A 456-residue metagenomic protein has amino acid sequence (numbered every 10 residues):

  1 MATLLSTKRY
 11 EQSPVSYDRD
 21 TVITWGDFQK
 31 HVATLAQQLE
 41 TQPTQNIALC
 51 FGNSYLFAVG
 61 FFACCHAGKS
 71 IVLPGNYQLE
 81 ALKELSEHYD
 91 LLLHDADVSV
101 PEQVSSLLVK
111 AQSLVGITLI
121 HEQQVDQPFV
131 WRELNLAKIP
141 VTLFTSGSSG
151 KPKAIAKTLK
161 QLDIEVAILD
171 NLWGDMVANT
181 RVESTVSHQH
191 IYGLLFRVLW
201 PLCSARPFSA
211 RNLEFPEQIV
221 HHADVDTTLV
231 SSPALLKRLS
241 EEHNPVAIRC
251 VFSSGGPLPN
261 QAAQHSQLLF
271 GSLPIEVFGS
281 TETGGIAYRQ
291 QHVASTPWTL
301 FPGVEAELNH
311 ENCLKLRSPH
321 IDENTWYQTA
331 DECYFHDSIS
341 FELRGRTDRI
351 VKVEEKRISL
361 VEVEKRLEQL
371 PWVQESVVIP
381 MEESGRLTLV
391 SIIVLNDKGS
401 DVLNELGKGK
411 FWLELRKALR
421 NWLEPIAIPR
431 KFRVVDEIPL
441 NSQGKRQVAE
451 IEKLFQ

Functional and structural regions predicted by a protein language model:
L5-E11, V125-F144, D175-V182: Conserved pre-ATP/AMP-binding loop-to-beta segment of ANL
Y10-T41, K157-K160: Conserved AMP-binding/adenylate-forming core of the ANL superfamily
T24-W25, R132, P140-A167: Conserved AMP-binding A3 loop
H88-D97, A154-L172, V177-R238, I275: AMP-binding/adenylate-forming
S240-A294: Gly/Ser/Thr-rich phosphate-binding loop
E307-K365, Q369: Conserved ATP-binding/catalytic segment of the ANL
V351, I379, I392, L415-Q456: Conserved C-terminal "lid"/linker of ANL adenylate-forming enzymes
L370-G385, V390-V394: C-terminal boundary motif of the adenylate-forming
